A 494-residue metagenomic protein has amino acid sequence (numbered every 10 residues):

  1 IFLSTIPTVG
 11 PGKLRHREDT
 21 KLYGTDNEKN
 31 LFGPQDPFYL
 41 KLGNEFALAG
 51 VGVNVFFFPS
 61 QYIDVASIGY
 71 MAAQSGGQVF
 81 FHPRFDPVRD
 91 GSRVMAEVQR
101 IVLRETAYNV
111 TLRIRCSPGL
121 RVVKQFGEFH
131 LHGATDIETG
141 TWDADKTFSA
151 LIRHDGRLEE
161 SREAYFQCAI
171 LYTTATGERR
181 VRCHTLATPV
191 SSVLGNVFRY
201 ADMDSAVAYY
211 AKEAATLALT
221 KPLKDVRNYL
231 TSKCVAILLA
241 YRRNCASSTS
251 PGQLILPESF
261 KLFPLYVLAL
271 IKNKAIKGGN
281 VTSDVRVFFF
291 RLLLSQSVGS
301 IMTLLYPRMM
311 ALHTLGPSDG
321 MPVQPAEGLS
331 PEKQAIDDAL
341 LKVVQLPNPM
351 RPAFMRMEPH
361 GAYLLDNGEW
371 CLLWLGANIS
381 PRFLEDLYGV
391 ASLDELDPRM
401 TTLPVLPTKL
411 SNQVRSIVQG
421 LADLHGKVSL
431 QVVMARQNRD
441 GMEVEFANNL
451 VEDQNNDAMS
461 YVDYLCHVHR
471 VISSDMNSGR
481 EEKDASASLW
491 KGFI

Functional and structural regions predicted by a protein language model:
I1-I494: Extended acidic, low-complexity intrinsically disordered regions
